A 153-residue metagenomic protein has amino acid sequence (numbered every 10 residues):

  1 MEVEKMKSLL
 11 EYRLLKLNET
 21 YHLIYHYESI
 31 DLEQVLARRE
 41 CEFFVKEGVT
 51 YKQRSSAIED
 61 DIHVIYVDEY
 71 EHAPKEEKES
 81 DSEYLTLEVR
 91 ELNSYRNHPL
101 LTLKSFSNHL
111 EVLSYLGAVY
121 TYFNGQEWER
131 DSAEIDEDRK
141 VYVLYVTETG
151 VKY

Functional and structural regions predicted by a protein language model:
K7-Y25, L87-T102: Short, basic/aromatic beta-hairpin or loop at an interaction surface
I24-E33, L101-L110: Short alpha-helix capping/helix-loop boundary micro-motifs
V35-R39, L113-L116: Short, well-ordered loop/turn sites that connect or cap secondary structure elements
V49-D60, Q126-E137: Short beta-strand-centered aromatic/proline hotspots
S56-F106: Surface-exposed beta-loop interaction hotspot
D60-E69, E137-E148: Short, solvent-exposed secondary-structure boundary/capping segments
